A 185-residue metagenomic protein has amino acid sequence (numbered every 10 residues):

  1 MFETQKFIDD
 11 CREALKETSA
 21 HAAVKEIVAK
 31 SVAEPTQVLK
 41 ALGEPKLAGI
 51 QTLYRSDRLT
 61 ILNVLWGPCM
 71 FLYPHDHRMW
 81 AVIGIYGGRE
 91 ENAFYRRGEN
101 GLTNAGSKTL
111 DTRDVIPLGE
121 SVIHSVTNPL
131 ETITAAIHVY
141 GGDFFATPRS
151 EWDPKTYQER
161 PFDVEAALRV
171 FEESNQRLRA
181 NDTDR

Functional and structural regions predicted by a protein language model:
M1-Q37: N-terminal leader/capping segments at the start of a protein or of a new domain
L39-M70: A short glycine-rich, His/Asp/Glu-containing loop-to-beta-strand
R55-L59, P68-V82, T103: A short beta-loop-beta micro-motif enriched in histidine and acidic residues
Y73-P74, N92-A93, L118, H124-L130 (+1 more regions): Short beta-strand His + acidic residue motifs that chelate non-heme Fe in jelly-roll/DSBH and cupin folds
H77-R97: Glycine- and acidic-residue-biased ligand/ion/polar-headgroup-sensing regions
R97-H124: Short acidic-glycine-tyrosine-enriched beta hairpin
E131-D182: Double-stranded beta-helix
